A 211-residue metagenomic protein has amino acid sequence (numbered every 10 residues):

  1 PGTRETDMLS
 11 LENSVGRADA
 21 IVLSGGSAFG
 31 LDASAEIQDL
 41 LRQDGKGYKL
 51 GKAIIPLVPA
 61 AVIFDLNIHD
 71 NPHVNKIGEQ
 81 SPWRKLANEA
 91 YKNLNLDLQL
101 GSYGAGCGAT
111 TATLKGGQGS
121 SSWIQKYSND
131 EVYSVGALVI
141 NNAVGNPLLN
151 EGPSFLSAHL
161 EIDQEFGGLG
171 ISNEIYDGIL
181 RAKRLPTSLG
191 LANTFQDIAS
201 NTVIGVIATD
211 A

Functional and structural regions predicted by a protein language model:
P1-A28, D32, R42-A211: A structural signal for small-residue-enriched, beta-sheet-centric alpha/beta enzyme cores and oligomeric scaffold folds
